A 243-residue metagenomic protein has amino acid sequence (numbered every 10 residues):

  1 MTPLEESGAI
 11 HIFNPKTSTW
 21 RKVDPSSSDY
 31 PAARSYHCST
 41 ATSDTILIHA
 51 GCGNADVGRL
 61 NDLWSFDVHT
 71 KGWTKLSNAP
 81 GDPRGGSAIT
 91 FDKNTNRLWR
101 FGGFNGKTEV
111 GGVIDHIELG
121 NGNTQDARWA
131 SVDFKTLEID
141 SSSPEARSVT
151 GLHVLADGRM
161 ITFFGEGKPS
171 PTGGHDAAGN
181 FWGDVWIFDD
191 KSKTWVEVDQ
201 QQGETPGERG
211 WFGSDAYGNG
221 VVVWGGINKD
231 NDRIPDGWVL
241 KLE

Functional and structural regions predicted by a protein language model:
M1-E243: Kelch-like beta-propeller repeat domains
